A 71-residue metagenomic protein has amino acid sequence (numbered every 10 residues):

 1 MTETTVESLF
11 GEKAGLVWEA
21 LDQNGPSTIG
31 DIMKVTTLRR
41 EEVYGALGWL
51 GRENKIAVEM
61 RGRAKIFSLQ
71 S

Functional and structural regions predicted by a protein language model:
E3-A14, T28, V58-S71: Short, cationic-aromatic polyanion-contact patches
L9-V35: Short amphipathic alpha-helical interface segments
W18-L21, G48-W49, A57: N-terminal, helix-rich and Lys/Arg-enriched segments in bacterial and organellar proteins
D22, L50, S68-S71: Non-catalytic effector/regulatory segments
I32, Y44, R61-G62: Short loop/turn and capping residues at structural boundaries
L38-W49: Short amphipathic alpha-helical interaction segments
N54: Glycine-centered, phosphate/nucleic-acid-interacting loop/turn motifs that mediate DNA/RNA or nucleotide
